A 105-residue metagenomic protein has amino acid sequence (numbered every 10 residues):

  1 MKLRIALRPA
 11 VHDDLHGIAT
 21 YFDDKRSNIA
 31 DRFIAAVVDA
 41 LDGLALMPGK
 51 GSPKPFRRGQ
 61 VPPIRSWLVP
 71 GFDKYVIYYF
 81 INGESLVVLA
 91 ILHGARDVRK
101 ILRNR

Functional and structural regions predicted by a protein language model:
M1-A36: Arg/Lys-rich, positively charged N-terminal/basic patches that mediate binding to nucleic acids
L7, L15, L41-L44, L86-L92: Generic leucine side-chain signal with a strong bias for well-ordered alpha-helical environments
P9, I34, D39-L46, R105: Outer-membrane beta-barrel domain signature
T20, S27, D42, L46-K50 (+2 more regions): Generic structural signal for secondary-structure transition and capping sites
D31, S52-F56, K100: Short, hydrophobic secondary-structure boundary micro-motifs
L46-E84: Basic/aromatic recognition patch in beta-strand/loop cores that engages polyanionic ligands
V69-R105: Enriched for short, Lys/Arg-rich terminal
